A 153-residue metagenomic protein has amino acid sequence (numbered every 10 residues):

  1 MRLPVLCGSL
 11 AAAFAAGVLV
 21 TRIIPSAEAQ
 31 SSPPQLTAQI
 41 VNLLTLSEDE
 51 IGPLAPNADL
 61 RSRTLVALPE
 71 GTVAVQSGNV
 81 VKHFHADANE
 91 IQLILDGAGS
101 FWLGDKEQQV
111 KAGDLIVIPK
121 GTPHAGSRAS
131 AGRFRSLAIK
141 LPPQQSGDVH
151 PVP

Functional and structural regions predicted by a protein language model:
R2-S9, F14-V75, P151-P153: A short, N-terminal "cap"/entry segment at the start of jelly-roll beta-barrel domains of the cupin/DSBH fold
P69, W102-K106: Short strand-coil-strand connectors
V75-Q76, A86-L103: Short, conserved beta-strand element in jelly-roll/cupin
V81-D87, S127-R128: Short histidine-centered beta-strand/loop micro-motifs that create catalytic or ligand/metal-coordination sites
D87-N89, A112, T122-H124: Short, surface-exposed coil-to-beta transition loops
K106-G121: Short acidic-glycine-tyrosine-enriched beta hairpin
K120-G147: Ligand-binding loop in jelly-roll beta-barrel domains
